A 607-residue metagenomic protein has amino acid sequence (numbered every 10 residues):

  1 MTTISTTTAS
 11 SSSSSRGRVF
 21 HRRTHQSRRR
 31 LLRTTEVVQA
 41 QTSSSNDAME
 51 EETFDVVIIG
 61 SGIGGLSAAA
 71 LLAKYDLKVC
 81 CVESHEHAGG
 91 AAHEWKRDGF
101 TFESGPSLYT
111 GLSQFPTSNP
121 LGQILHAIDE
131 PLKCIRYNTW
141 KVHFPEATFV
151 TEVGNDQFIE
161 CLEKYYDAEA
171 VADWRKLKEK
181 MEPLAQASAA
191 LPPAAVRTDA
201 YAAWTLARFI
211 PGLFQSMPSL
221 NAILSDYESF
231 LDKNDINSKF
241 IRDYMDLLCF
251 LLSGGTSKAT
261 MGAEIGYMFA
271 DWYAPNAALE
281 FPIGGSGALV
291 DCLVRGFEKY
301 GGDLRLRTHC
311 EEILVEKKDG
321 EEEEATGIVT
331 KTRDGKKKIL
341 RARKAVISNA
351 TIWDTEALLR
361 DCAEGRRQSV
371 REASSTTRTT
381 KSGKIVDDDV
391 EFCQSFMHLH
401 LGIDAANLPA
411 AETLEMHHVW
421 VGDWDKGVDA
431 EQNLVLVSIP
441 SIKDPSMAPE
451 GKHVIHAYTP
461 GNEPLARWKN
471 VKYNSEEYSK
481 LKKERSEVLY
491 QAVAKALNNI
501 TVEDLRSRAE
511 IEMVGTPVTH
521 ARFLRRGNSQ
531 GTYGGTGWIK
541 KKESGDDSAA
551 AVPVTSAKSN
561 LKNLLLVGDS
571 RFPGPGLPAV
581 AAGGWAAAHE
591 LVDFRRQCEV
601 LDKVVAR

Functional and structural regions predicted by a protein language model:
M1-S27: N-terminal chloroplast transit peptides
A48-P193: N-terminal glycine-rich phosphate/pyrophosphate-binding loop and immediately adjacent elements
P106, D569-V592: A conserved FAD-binding loop/helix module that cradles the flavin
P145-T260: Rossmann-like flavin
Q215-D226, Y273-K299, R305-R307, E477-R485: Short beta-strand to alpha-helix junction loop
I241-S257, L436, N498-P573: A glycine-rich dinucleotide-binding beta-alpha-beta segment and adjacent secondary-structure elements that constitute
F281-P282, G302, T308-P449, K558: Mid-domain catalytic core of redox enzymes that form a hydrophobic substrate pocket/lid adjacent to a catalytic redox
D404-G515: C-terminal segments that line or cap access tunnels to active or ligand-binding sites in enzymes and enzyme-associated
